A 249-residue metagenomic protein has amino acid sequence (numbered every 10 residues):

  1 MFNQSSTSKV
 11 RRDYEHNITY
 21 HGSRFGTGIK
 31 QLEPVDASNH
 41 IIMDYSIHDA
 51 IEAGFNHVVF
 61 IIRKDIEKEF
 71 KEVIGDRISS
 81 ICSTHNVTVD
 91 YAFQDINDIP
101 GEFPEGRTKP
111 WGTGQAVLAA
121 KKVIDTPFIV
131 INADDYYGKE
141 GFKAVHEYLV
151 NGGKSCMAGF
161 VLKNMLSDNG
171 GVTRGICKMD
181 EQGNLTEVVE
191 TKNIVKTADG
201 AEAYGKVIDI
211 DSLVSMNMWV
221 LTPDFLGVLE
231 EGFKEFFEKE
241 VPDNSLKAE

Functional and structural regions predicted by a protein language model:
F2-I18, A37-P127, Y137, F142: Conserved N-terminal catalytic core of the sugar/cofactor nucleotidyltransferase
F25-G28: Conserved catalytic-core motifs of eukaryotic protein kinase domains, centered on the activation segment
K30-L32, V73-D76, G106, K143-E147 (+2 more regions): Short, glycine/charged-enriched secondary-structure capping and boundary segments
D49, A53, R77, Y148 (+2 more regions): Change "in soluble alpha/beta enzymes" to "in soluble alpha/beta proteins
I131-A133: Active-site acidic Asp-centered loop
K139-W219, P223: Conserved core of the sugar-phosphate nucleotidyltransferase
E230-E249: A C-terminal functional module that forms or caps the active site or interfaces directly with catalytic machinery
